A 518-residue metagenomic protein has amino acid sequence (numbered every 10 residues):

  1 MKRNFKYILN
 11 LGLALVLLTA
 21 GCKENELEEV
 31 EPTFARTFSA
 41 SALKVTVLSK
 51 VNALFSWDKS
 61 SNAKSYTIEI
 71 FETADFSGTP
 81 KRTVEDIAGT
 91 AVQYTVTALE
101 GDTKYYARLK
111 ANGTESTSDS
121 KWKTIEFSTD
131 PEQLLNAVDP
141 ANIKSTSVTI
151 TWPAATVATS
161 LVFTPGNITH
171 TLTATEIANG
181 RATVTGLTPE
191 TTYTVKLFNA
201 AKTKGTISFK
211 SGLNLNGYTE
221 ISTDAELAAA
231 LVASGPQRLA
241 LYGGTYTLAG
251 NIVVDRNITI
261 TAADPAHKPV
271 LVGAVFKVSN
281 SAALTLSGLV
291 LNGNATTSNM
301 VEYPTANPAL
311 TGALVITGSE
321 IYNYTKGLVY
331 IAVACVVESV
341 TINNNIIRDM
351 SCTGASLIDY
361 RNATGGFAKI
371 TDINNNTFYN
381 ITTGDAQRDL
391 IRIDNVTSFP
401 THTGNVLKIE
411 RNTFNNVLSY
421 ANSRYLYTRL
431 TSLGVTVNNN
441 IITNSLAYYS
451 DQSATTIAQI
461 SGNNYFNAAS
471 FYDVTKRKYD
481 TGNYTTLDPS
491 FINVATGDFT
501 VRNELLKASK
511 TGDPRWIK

Functional and structural regions predicted by a protein language model:
K23-N62, G101, S116-T156, P189 (+1 more regions): Pro/Thr/Ser/Gly-rich low-complexity, intrinsically disordered linker/stalk tracts
T67-E100, T114, L161-T188: Recognizes extended acidic, P/S/T-rich segments that occur within or adjacent to Ig-like beta-sandwich modules
V96-T117, V184-G205: Beta-strand-rich modules
T146, V232, T247-T261, V270-T311 (+1 more regions): Extracellular beta-strand-rich solenoid/capping regions of secreted or surface-exposed proteins that bind or remodel
W152, T481-K518: C-terminal accessory segments
L213-T247, N503-G512, W516-I517: Acidic Gly/Asp/Thr-rich repetitive segments characteristic of extracellular carbohydrate-active and adhesion proteins
L248-N251, V272-V275, N294-E302, N323-I331 (+5 more regions): Short glycine/acidic-rich loop motifs that flank beta-strands on beta-rich extracellular proteins
A282-G293, T311-N323, V337-S351, F367-G384 (+4 more regions): Right-handed parallel beta-helix
